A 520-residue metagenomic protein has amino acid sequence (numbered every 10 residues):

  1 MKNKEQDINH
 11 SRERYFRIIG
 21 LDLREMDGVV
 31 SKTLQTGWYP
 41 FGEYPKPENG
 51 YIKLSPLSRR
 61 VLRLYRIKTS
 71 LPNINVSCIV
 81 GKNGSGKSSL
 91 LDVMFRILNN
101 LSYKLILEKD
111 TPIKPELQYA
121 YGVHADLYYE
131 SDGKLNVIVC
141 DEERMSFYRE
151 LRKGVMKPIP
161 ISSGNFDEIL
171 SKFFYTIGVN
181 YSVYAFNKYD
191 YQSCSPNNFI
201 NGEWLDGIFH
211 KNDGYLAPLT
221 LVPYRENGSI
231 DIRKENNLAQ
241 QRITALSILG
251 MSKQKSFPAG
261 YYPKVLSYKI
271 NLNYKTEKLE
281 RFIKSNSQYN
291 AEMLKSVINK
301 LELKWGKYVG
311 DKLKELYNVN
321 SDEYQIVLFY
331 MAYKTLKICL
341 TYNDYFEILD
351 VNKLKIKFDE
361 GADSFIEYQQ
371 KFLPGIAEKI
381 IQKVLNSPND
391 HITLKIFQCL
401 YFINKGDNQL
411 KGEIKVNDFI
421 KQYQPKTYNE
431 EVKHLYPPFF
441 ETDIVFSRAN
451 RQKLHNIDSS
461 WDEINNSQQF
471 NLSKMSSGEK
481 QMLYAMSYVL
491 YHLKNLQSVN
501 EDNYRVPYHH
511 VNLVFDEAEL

Functional and structural regions predicted by a protein language model:
M1-G20, Q118-Y121, D126-G133, V137-S467: Coupling/switch/interface segments within P-loop NTPase motor domains and analogous charged loops in nucleic-acid
N9, V29, I67, P115 (+4 more regions): Short, flexible coil/linker segments at or flanking structured domains
R14, I18-N100, N456-L520: Switch/communication elements of ASCE P-loop NTPase nucleotide-binding domains
V29-P40, P45-T69, N75, V80 (+3 more regions): Conserved small-residue
Y51-K53, I106, F186, D231-E235 (+5 more regions): Generic alpha-helix signal with a bias toward terminal, lower-confidence helices and secondary-structure junctions
I97, E108-K109, Q192, N237-A245 (+2 more regions): Generic alpha-helical propensity signal that fires on short helical segments and nearby coil/disordered stretches
L101, L105, Q118-Y129, L135-V137 (+7 more regions): Generic detector of bulky aromatic hydrophobic side chains
I106-L117, Q192-W204, S498-P507: Short, glycine/acidic-rich hinge or "gate" loops at secondary-structure transitions that mediate conformational
